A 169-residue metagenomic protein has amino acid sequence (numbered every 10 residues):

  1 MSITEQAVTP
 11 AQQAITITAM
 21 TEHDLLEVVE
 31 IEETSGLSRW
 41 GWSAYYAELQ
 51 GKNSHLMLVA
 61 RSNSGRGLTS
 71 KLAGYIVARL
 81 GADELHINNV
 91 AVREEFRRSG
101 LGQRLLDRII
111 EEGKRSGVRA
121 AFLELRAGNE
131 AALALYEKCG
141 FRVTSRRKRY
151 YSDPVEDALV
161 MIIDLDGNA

Functional and structural regions predicted by a protein language model:
S2-P10, A19-E95, L106-E112, S116 (+1 more regions): Acetyl-CoA-dependent GNAT
A47, G128, Y151: Positions that flank functional sites
G51-S54, A132, V155: Short Asp/Glu-rich motifs
N89, R93-D107, K114-S116, A120 (+3 more regions): Conserved glycine-rich acetyl-CoA-binding loop
S99, K148, D157, D164-D166: Acyl-donor (CoA/ACP) binding surface of acyl/acetyltransferases
E124, E137, R142-L159: Conserved catalytic-core motifs of GNAT/GCN5-like acyltransferases
